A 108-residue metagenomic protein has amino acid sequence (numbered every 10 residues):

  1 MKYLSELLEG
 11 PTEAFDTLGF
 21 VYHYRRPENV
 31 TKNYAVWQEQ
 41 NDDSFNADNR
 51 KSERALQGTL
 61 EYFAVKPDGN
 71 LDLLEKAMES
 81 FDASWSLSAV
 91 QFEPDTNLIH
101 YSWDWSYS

Functional and structural regions predicted by a protein language model:
M1-R50, V65: Small/polar-rich, solvent-exposed N-terminal microdomains that initiate assembly or binding
G19, D42, L56, W85-L87: Generic, low-specificity signal for short hydrophobic/alpha-helical stretches with a mild N-terminal bias, encompassing
E28, K51, F92-T96: Sterically constrained small-residue positions within well-ordered secondary structures of folded domains
A47-N49, L60-A64, S84-S88: Glycine-rich loops and low-complexity Gly/Arg-rich segments that provide flexible linkers or classic glycine-based
R50-A55, E75-M78: Short intrinsically disordered coil segments
R54-K66, L98-S108: Oligomerization/assembly interface segments of phage tail-like spikes and tubes
G69-N70: Short, charged/polar "capping" segments at the starts of alpha-helices and the immediately preceding loops
L73-S108: Acidic-leaning, charged glycine-interspersed low-complexity segments
